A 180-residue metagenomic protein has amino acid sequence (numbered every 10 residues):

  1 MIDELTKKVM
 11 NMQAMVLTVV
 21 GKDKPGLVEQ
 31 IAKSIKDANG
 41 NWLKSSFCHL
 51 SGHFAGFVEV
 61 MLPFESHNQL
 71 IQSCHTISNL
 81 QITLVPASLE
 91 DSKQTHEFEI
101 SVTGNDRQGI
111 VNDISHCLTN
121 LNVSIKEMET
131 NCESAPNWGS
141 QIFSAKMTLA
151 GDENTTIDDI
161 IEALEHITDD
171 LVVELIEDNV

Functional and structural regions predicted by a protein language model:
I2-V180: A conserved regulatory-domain signal marking ACT and ACT-like small-molecule sensing domains and adjacent regulatory
